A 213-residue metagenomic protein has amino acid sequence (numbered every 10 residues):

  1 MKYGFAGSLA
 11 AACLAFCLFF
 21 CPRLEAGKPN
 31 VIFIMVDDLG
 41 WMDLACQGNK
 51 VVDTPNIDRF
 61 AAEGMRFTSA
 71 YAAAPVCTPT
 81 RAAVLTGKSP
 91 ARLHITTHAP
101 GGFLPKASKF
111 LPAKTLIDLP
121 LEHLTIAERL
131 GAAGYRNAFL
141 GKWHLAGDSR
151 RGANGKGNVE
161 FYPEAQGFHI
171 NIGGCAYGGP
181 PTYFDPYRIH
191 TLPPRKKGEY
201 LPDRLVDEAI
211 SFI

Functional and structural regions predicted by a protein language model:
M1-G7: Intrinsic disorder/low-complexity segments
G4, P22-I213: Formylglycine-dependent sulfatase
G7-F19: Bacterial N-terminal signal peptides
